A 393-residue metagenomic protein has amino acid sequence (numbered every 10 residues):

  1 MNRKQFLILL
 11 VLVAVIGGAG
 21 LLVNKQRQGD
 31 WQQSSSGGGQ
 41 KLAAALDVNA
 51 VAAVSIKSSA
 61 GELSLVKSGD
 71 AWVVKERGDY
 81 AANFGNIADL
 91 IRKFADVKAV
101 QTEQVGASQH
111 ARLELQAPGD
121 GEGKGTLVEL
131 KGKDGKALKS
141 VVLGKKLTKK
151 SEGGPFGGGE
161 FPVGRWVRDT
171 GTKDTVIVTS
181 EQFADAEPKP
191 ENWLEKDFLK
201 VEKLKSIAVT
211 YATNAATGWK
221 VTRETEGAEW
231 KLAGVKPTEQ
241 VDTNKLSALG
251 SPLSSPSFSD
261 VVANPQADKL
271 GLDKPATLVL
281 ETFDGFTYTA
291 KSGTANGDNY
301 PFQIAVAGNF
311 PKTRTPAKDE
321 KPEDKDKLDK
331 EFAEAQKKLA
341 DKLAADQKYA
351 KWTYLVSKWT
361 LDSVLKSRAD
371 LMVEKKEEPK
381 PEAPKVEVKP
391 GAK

Functional and structural regions predicted by a protein language model:
M1-K393: Long, low-complexity, repeat-rich, intrinsically disordered, solvent-exposed domains used in surface/appendage assembly
